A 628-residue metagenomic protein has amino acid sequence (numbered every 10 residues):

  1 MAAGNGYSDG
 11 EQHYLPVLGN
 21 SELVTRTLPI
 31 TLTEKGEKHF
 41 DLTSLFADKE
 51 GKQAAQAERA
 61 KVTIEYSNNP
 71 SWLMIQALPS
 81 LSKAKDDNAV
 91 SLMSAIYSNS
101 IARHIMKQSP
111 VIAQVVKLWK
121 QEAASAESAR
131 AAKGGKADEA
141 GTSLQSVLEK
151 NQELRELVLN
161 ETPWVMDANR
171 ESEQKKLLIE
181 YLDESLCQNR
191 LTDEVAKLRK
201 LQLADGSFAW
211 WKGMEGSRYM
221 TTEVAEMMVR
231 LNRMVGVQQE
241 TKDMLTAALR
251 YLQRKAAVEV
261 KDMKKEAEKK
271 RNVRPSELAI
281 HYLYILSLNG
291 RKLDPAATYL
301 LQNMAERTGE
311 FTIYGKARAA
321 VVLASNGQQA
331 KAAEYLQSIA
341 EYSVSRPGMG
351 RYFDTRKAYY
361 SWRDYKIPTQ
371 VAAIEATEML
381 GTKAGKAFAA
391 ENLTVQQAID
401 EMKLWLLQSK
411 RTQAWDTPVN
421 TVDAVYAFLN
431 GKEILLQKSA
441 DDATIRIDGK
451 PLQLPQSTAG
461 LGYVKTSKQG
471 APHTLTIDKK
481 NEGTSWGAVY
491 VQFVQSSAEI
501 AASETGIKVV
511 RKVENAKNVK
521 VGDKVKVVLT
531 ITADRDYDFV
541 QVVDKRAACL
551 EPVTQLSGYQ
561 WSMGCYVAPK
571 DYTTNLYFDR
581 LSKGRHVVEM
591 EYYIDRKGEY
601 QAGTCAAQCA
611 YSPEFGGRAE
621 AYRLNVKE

Functional and structural regions predicted by a protein language model:
M1-A3, T246-L249, Q253-E628: Long, domain-scale non-catalytic interaction/scaffolding regions in large secretory-pathway and trafficking proteins
M1-V273, A279-I280, S361-W362, L461-G506: Extended, solvent-exposed functional surface patches
